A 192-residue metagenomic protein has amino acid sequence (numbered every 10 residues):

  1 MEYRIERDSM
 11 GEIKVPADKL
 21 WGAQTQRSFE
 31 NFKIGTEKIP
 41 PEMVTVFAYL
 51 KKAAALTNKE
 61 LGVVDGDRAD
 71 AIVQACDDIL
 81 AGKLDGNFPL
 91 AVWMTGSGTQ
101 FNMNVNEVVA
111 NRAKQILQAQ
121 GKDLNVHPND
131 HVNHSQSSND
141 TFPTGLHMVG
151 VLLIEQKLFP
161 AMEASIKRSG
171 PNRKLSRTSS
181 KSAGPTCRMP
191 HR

Functional and structural regions predicted by a protein language model:
M1-R192: Conserved, well-structured ligand/cofactor-binding cores
